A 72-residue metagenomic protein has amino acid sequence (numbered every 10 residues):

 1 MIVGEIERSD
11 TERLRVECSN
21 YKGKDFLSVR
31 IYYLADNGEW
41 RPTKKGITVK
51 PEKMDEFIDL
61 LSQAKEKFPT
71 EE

Functional and structural regions predicted by a protein language model:
M1-S9: Negatively charged, low-complexity tracts enriched in Asp/Glu with abundant Ser/Thr
D10-E12, L27, S62: Short alpha-helical segments used as structural interaction elements across diverse proteins
L14-K45: A short, structured beta-strand/loop element
T43-E72: Mixed-charge, Lys/Arg-enriched low-complexity segments
